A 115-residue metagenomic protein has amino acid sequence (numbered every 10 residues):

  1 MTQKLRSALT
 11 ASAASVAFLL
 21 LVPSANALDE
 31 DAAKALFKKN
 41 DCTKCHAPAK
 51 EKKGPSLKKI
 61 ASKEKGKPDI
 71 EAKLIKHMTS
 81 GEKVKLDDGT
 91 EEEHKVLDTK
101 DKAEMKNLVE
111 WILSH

Functional and structural regions predicted by a protein language model:
T2-A13: Bacterial N-terminal signal peptides that target proteins for export
T10, V16-N26: C-terminal segment of classical bacterial N-terminal signal peptides
V22-F37, K63-K67: Electrostatic cytochrome c docking/interface patches
L28, H46, H94: Histidine-centered active-site/metal-ligand motif
E30, A47-K50, G54, K67 (+2 more regions): Solvent-exposed, acidic/flexible segments
N40-P48, L108: The canonical Cys-X-X-Cys-His
K53-E64, K76-V109: Axial heme c-ligation environment in periplasmic c-type cytochrome domains
I112-H115: Short hydrophobic/aromatic patches at helix-to-coil boundaries
